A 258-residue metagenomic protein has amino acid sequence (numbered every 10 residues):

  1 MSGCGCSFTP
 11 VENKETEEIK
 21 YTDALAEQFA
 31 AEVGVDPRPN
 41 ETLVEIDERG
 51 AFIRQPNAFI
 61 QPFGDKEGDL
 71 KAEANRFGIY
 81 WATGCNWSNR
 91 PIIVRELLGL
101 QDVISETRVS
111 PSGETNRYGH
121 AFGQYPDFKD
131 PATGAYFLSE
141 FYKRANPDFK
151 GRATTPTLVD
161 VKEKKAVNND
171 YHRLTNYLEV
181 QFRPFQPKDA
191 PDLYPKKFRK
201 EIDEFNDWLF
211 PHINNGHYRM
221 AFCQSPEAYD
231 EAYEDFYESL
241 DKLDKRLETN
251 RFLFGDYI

Functional and structural regions predicted by a protein language model:
S2-N75: N-terminal regions that are enriched for targeting/export leaders and immediately downstream pro/stem segments
G5-S7, L43, E96-L100, R108 (+4 more regions): Flexible coil/turn and secondary-structure edge motifs
P39, I53, F63-R117, Y257: Local sequence-structure signature of Cys/Sec-based thiol-disulfide redox active-site neighborhoods
R76-G78, V103-E106, P156-T157, K164-A166 (+1 more regions): Beta-sheet entry/capping signal
A82, N89-E96, S139-Y142, P156-V159 (+3 more regions): Short, well-ordered alpha-helical packing segments
R90-I93, Q101, E106, N116-H120 (+4 more regions): Short, solvent-exposed loop/turn and secondary-structure capping segments
G119-V159: Structural micro-motif
K150-A153, V161-K162, A166-I258: GST-like fold's C-terminal all-alpha helical module
